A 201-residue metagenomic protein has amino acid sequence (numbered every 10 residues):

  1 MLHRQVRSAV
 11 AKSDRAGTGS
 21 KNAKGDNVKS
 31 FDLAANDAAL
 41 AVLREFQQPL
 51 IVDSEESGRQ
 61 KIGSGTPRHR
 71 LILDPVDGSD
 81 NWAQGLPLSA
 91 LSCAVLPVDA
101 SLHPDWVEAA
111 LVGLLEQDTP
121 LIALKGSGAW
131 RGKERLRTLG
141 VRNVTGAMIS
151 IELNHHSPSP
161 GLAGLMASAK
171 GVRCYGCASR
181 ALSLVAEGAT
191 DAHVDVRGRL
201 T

Functional and structural regions predicted by a protein language model:
M1-V76: N-terminal subdomain of lithium-sensitive/metallo-dependent phosphomonoesterases centered on the IMPase/IPPase/PAP
V10, L124-S127, R137-T201: An extended, acidic
D32, G78-S79, I149, V185: Buried hydrophobic positions in well-ordered alpha/beta secondary-structure cores of metabolic enzymes
D37-L40, S92, S183-A186: Predominant activation on well-ordered alpha-helical scaffold segments within soluble catalytic domains
I51-E55, L73, W82-Q84, R173-G176 (+1 more regions): General beta-strand structural signal in soluble alpha/beta enzymes
G65-G126: DPxDG-like acidic metal-binding loop motif
G132-K133: Residue-level detection of beta-strand-connecting loop/turn positions
